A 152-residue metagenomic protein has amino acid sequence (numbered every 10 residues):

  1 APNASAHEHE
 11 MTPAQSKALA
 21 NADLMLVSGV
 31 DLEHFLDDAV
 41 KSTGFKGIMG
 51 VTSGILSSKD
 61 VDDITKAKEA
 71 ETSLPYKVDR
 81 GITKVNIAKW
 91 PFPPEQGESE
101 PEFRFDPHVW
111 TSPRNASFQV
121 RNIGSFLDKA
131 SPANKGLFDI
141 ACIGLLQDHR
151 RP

Functional and structural regions predicted by a protein language model:
A1-P152: Extracytoplasmic metal-acquisition and chelation regions
